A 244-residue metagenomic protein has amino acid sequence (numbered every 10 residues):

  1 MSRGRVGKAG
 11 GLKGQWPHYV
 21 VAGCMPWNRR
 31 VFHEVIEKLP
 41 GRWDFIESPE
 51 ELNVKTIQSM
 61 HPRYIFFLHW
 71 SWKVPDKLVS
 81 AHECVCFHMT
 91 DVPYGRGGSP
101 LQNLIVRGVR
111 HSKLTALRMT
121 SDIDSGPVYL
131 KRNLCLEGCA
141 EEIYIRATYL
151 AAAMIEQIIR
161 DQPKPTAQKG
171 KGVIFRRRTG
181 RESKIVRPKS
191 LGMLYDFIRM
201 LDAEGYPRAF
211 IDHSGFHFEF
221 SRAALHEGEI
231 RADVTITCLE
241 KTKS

Functional and structural regions predicted by a protein language model:
M1-S244: One-carbon transfer enzymes
